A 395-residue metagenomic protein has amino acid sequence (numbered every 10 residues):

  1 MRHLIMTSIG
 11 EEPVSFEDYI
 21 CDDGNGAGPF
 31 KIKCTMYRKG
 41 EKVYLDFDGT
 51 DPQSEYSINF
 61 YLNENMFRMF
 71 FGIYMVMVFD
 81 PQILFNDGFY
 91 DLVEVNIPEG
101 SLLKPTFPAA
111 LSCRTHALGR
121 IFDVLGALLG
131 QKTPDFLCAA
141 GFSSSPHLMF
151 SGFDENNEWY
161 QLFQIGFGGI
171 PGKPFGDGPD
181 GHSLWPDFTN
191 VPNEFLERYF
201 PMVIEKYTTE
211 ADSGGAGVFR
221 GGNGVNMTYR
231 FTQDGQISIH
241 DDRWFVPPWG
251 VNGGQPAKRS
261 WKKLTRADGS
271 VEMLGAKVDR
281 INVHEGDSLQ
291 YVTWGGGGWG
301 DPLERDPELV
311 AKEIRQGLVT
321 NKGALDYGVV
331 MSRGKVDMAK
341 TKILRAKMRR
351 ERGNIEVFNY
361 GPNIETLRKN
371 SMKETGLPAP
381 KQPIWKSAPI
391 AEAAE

Functional and structural regions predicted by a protein language model:
M1-A394: Glycine/proline-enriched, intrinsically flexible loops and inter-domain linkers
